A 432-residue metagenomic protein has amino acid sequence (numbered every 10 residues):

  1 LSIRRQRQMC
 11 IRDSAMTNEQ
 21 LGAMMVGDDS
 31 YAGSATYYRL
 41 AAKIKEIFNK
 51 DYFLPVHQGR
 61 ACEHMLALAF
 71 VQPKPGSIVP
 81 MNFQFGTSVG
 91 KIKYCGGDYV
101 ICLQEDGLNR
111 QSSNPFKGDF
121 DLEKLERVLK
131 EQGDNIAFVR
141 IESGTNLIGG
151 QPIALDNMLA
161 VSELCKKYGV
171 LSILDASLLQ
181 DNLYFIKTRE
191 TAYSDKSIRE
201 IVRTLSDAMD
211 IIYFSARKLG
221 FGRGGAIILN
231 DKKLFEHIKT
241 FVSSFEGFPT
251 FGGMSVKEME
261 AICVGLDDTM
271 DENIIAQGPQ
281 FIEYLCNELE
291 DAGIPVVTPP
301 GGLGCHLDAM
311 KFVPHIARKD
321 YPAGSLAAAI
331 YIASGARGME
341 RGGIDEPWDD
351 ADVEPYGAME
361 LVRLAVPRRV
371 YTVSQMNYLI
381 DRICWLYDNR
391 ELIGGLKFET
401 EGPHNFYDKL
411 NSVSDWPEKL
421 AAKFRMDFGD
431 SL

Functional and structural regions predicted by a protein language model:
L1-I11: Single conserved hydrophobic/aromatic residue that forms the stacking wall/gate of nucleotide- or nucleobase-binding
S14-A61, F83-Q84: Conserved N-terminal alpha-helix of the aminotransferase class I/II PLP-enzyme fold
D51-M81, S88-K91: Conserved beta-loop-alpha segment that forms the PLP phosphate-binding cup at the N-terminus of a helix
P80-D106: Substrate-binding/gating loop at the entrance of the active-site cleft, primarily in PLP-dependent aminotransferase-like
D98-A160, K167: PLP-dependent aminotransferase-class I/II
K117, R140-L147, P152, S194-A323 (+2 more regions): Active-site C-terminal subdomain of aminotransferase-like
Q151-S194: Catalytic PLP-binding core of fold-type I/II PLP enzymes
T269, A333, D345-L432: PLP-dependent enzyme catalytic core of the Aspartate aminotransferase-like
